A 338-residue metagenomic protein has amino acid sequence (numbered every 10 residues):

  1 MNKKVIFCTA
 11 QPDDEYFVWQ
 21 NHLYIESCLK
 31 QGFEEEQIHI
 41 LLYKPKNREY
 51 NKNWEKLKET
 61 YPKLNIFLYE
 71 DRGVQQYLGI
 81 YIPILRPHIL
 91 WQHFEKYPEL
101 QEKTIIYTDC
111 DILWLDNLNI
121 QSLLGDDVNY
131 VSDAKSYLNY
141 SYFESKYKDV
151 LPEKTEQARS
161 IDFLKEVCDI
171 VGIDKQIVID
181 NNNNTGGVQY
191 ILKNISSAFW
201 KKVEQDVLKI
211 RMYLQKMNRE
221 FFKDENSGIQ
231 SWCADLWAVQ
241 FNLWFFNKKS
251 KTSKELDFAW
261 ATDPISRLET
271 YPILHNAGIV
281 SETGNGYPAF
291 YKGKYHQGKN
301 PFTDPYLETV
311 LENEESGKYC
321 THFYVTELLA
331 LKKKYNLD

Functional and structural regions predicted by a protein language model:
M1-I82, F94-Q101: N-terminal anchoring/stem segment of glycosyltransferases
Y16-N21, L78-I89, F199, S231-D235: Phosphate/oxyanion-binding active-site loops and adjacent basic polyanion-contact surfaces
I40, I105-D109, W114, S250-E255: A structural signal for short, well-ordered beta-strand segments and their strand-loop junctions that often border
R48-Y50, Q75-Y77, L113-N117, N139-Y140 (+3 more regions): Short catalytic/ligand-binding loop motif for oxyanion handling, primarily in non-cytosolic enzymes, centered on
Y69-V74, T104, A134-I161: Basic, amphipathic N-terminal segments that precede the first structured/catalytic domain
I84-Y147: GT-A fold catalytic core of metal-dependent nucleotide-sugar glycosyltransferases, centered on the diacidic
F163-A277: Catalytic core and acceptor-binding pocket of nucleotide-sugar-dependent glycosyltransferases
N226, Q230, S250-D338: C-terminal catalytic/acceptor-binding lobe
